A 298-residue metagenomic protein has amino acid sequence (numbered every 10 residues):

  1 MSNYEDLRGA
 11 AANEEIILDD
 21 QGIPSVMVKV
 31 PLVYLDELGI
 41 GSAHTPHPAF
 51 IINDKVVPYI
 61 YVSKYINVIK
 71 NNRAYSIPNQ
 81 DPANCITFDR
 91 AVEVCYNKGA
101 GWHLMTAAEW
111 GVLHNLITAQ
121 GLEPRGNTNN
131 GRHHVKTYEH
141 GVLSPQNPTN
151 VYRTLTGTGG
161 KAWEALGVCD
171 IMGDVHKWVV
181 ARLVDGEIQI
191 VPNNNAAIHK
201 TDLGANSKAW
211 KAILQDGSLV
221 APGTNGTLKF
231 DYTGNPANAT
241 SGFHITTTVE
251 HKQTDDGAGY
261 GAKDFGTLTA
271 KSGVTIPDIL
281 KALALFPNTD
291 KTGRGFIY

Functional and structural regions predicted by a protein language model:
M1-A49: N-terminal module-boundary/linker segments of secreted carbohydrate-active enzymes
M1-S2, G111, E139-T149, T154-L155 (+4 more regions): C-terminal, surface-exposed recognition/capping segments
L38, K64, K70-N72, L113 (+2 more regions): Short helix/loop capping segments that flank catalytic or ligand/cofactor-binding pockets
T45-I171, K200-G204: Short aromatic-cysteine micro-motif
D185-N195: A short, polar/charged loop-to-alpha-helix boundary motif
